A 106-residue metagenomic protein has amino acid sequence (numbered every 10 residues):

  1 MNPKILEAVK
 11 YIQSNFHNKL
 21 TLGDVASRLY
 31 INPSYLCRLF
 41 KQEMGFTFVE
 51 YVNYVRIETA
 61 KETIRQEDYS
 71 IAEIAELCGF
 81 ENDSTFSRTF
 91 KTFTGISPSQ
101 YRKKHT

Functional and structural regions predicted by a protein language model:
M1-K4: Flexible loop/N-cap segments at domain edges
L6-S14, K19-G23, Q42-E81, K103-T106: Terminal helix-turn-helix DNA-binding modules in bacterial transcription factors
A26-I31: Helix-turn-helix
N32-P33, E81-N82: Short coil turns linking two alpha-helices in DNA-binding domains
Y35-L36, F40, T85-F86, F90: Short hydrophobic/aromatic patch on the recognition helix
R88-T106: …primarily DNA-binding HTH/wHTH and HhH modules…
